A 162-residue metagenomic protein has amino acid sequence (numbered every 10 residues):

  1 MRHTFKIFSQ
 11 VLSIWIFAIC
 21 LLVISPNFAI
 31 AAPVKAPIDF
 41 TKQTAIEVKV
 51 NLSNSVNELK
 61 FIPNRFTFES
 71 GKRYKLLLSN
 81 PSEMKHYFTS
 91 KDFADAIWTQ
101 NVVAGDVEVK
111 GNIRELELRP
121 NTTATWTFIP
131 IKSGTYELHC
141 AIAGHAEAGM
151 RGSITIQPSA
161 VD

Functional and structural regions predicted by a protein language model:
M1-F8: N-terminal secretory signal peptides that target proteins for export/translocation
V11-P26: Bacterial N-terminal signal peptides
I30-F40: Cleaved targeting-peptide boundary
A32, N112-D162: Extracellular/periplasmic metallocenter environments
T41-R73: N-terminal edge beta-strand
E58, V103-G111: Short beta-strand and strand-turn-strand segments in soluble, beta-rich domains
N64-T89, A124-K132, P158: Beta-strand cores of secreted/periplasmic/IMS beta-sandwich domains, seen most often in copper-related folds
A94-A104, D162: Short aromatic-acidic-glycine turn motif
